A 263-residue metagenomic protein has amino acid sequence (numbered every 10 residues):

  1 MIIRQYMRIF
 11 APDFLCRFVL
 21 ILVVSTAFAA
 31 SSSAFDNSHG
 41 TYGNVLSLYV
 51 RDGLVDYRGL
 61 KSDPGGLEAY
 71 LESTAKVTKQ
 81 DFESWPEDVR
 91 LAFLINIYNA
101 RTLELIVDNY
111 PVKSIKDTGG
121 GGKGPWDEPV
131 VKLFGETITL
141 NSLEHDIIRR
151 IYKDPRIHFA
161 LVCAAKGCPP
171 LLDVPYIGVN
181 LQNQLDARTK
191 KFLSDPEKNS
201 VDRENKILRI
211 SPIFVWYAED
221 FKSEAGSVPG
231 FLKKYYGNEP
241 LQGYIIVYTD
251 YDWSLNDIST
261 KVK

Functional and structural regions predicted by a protein language model:
M1-D13: N-terminal secretory signal peptides that target proteins for export/translocation
C16-A27: Bacterial N-terminal signal peptides
A29-A34: Boundary at the C-terminal end of the N-terminal hydrophobic targeting segment
F35-S84, D88-I95, N99-K263: Interaction/scaffold regions that mediate signaling and macromolecular assembly across diverse proteins
